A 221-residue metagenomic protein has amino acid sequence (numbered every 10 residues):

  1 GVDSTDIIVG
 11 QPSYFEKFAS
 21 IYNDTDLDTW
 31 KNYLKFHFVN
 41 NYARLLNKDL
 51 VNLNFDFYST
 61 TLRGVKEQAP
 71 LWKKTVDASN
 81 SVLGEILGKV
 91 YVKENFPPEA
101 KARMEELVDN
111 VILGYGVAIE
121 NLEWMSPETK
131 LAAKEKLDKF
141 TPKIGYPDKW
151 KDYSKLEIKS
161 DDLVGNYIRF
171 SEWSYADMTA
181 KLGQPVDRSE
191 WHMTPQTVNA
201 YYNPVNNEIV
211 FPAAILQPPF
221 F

Functional and structural regions predicted by a protein language model:
G1-E106, N110: Noncatalytic, helix-rich "gating/capping" subdomain that lines the substrate-entry/channel surface of large enzyme
M104-I119, A133-I144: Short amphipathic alpha-helical coiled-coil/interface segments
N121, I144-D152: Amphipathic alpha-helical coiled-coil segments
D161-F221: Active-site-adjacent "gating/activation" loops or surface patches in catalytic cores
